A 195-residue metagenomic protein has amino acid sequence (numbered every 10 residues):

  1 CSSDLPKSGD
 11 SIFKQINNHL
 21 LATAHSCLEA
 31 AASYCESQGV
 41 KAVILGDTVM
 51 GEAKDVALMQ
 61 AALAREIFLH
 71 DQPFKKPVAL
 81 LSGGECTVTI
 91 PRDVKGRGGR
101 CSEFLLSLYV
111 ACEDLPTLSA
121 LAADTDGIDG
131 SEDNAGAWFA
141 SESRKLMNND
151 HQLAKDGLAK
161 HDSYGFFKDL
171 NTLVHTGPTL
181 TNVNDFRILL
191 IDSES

Functional and structural regions predicted by a protein language model:
C1-S2: Short, small-residue-biased leader/transition segments that mark boundaries at the very start of proteins
P6-I16: Gly-rich Lys/Arg/Thr-decorated short loops/hinges at beta-loop-alpha junctions or inter-strand turns that position
S11-F13, D47-G51, T89-P91, H151-K160: A generic short-segment signal for beta-strand/edge and adjacent turn/coil regions
F13, Y34, F68, F74 (+4 more regions): Phenylalanine-focused residue identity feature
I16-N18, P91-R97, T172-V174: A short glycine/serine-rich beta->alpha loop
L21-A22, A154: Residue-level marker of alpha-helix boundaries and capping positions
A22-E29, S33, G39-A122: Active-site segments that bind and position negatively charged phosphate/pyrophosphate groups
V94, L105-S195: Internal helix-turn-beta structural module
